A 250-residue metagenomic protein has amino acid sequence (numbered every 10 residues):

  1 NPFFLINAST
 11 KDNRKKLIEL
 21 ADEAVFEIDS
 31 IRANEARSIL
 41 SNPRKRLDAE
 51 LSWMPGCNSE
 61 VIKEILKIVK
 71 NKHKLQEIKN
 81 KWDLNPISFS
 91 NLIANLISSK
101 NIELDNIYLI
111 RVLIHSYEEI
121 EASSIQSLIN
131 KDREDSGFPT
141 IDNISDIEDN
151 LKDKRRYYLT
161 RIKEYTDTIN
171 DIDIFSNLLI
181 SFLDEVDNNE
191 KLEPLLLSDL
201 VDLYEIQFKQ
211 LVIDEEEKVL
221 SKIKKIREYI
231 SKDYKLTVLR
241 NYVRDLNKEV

Functional and structural regions predicted by a protein language model:
N1-V250: C-terminal accessory/regulatory regions appended to core domains
